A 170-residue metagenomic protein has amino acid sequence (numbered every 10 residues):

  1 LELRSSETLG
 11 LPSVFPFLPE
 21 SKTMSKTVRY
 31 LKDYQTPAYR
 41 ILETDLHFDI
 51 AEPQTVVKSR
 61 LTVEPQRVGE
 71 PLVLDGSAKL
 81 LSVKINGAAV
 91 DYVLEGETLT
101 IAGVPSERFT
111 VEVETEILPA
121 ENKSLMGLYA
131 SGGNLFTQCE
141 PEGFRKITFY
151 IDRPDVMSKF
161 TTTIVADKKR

Functional and structural regions predicted by a protein language model:
F15-R170: Acidic/His-enriched low-complexity segments
